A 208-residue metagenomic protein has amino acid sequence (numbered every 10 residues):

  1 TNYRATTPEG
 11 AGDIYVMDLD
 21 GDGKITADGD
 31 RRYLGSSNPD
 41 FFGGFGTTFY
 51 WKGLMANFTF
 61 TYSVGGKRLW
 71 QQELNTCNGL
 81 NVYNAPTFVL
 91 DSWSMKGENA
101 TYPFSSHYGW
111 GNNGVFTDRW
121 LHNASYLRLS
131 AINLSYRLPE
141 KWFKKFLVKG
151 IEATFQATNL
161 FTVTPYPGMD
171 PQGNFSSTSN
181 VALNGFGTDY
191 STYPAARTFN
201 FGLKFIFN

Functional and structural regions predicted by a protein language model:
T1-S36, T158, V163-P165: Conserved small-residue
A5-D13, S63-E152, Q156-T158, N174: Extracytoplasmic gating/loop element in the C-terminal half of outer-membrane beta-barrel translocons and assembly
F41-G43, K52-L54, S125, L147-I151 (+1 more regions): Outer-envelope beta-barrel architecture signal
G44-G46, A131-S135, N200-G202: Membrane-embedded beta-strand positions in outer-membrane beta-barrel channels/transporters
Y50, T61-S63, Q156-L160, I206: Outer-membrane beta-barrel pore domains and translocons
G53-F58, K141-W142: Repeated loop/turn-to-beta-strand initiation elements of outer-membrane beta-barrel proteins
F58, A153-F155, L203: Membrane-embedded beta-strand positions of outer-membrane beta-barrel proteins
A85-T87, S92-E98, T164-N208: C-terminal beta-signal and terminal closure region of outer-membrane beta-barrel proteins
